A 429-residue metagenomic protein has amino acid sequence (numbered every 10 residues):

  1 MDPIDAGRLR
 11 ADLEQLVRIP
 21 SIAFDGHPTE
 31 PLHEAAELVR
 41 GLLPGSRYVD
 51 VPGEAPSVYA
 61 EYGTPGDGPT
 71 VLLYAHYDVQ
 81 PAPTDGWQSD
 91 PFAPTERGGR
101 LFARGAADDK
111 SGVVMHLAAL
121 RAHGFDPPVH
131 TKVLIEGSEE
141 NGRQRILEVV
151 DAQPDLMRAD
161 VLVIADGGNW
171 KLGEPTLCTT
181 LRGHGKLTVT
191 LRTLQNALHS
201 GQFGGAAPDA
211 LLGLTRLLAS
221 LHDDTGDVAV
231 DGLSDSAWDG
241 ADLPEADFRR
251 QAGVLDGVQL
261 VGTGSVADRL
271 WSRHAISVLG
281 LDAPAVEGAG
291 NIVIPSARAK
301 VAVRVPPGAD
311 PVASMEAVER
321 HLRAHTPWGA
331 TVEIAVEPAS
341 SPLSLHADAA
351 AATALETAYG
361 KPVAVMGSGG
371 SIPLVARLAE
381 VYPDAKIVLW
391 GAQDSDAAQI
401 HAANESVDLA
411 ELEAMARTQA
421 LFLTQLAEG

Functional and structural regions predicted by a protein language model:
M1-T84, S296, K300: N-terminal helical capping/dimerization or prosegment-like subdomains of hydrolases acting on amide or phosphate bonds
G68-I135, D155, A398, A410-A414: Active-site metal-coordination/substrate-binding segment of hydrolases, especially metallo-dependent peptidases
P127-P208: Histidine/acidic-residue-rich, glycine-tolerant segments that coordinate divalent metal ions
P175-T179, V286-N291: Short beta-strand/turn micro-motifs at beta-sheet edges
T190, L214, L281, V293-A297 (+1 more regions): Zn-dependent metallopeptidase/amidohydrolase metal-coordination segment
S200-L281, A309-T331: Acidic-enriched catalytic cores of C-N bond-cleaving enzymes acting on peptides and small amides
A206-A207, G288-P295: Short, solvent-exposed beta-strand/turn "edge" segments of beta-rich domains on protein surfaces
V303-P307, V332-D348, S368-G369: A short beta-alpha structural unit
